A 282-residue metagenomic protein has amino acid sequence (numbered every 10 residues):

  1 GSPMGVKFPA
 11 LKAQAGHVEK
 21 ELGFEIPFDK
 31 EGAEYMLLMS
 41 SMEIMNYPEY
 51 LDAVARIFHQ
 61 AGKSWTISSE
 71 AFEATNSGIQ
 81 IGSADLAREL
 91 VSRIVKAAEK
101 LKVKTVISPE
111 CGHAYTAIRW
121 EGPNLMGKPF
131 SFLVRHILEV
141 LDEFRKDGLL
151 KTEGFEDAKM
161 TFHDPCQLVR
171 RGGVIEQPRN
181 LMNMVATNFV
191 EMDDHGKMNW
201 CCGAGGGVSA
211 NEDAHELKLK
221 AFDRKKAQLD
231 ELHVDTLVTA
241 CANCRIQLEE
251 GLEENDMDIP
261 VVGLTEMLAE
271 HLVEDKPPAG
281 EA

Functional and structural regions predicted by a protein language model:
G1-P109, H113-A114, I118-G122: Iron-sulfur-cluster electron-transfer modules
S40-E43, E70-I81, D85, P109-A117 (+3 more regions): Local cysteine-cluster metal-coordination motifs and their immediate loop/turn environment, predominantly Fe-S cluster
I57-H59, S68, K146-L149, D157-M160 (+1 more regions): Redox- and metal-dependent alpha/beta enzyme cores, enriched for Fe-S-associated oxidoreductases and cofactor-handling
G62-S64, S131, D157, A186 (+1 more regions): A generic structural signal for alpha->beta connector loops
D85-S92, L150-D164, S209-K220, P277-A282: A polyampholytic, Gly/Pro-enriched intrinsically disordered region
G127-G154, D194-K197, E253-A282: Short, flexible loop segments at boundaries between secondary-structure elements
E216-D235: A short, acidic, amphipathic alpha-helical segment used as a generic capping/interface helix at domain edges
